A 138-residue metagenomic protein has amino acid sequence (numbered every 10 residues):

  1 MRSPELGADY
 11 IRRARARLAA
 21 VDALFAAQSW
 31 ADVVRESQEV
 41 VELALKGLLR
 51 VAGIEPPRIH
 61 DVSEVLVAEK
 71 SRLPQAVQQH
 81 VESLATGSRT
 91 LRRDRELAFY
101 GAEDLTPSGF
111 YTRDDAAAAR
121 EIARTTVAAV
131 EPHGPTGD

Functional and structural regions predicted by a protein language model:
M1-D138: Terminal alpha-helical segments
